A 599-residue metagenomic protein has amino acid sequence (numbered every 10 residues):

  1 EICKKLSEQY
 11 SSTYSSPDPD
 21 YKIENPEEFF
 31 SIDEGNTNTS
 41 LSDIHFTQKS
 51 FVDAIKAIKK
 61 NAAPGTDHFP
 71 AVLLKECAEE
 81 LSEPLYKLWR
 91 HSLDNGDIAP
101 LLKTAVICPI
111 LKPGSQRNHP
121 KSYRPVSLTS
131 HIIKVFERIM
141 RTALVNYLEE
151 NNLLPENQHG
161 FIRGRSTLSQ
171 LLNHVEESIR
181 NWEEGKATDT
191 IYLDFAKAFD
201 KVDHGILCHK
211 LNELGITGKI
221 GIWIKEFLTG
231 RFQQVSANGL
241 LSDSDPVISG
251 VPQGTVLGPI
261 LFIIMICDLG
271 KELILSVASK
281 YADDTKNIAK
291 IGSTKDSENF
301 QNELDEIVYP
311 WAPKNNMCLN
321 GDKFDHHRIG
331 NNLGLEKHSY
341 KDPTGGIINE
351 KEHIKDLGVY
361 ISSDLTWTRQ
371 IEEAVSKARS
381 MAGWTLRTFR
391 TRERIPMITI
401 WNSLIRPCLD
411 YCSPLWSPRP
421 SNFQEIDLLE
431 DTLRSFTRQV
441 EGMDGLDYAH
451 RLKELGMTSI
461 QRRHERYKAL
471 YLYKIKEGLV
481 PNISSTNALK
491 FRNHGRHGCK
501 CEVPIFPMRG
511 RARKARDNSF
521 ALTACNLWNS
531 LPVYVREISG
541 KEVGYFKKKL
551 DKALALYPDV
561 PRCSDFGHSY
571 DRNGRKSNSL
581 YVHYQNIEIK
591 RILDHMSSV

Functional and structural regions predicted by a protein language model:
E1-K121, S127, H131, V135 (+3 more regions): Surface-exposed loop/turn segments and immediately adjacent short secondary-structure elements within folded domains
Y10, T37-P252, A289: Conserved pre-catalytic core of RNA-dependent polymerases
G65, T104-I107, R124, Q158-I162 (+9 more regions): Catalytic palm active-site di-aspartate
L241, E303-E306, C318-E352: Short, conserved micro-motifs composed of acidic
S279, I348-W416: Basic, alpha-helical interaction scaffolds
H327-L333, E454-E502: A glycine-rich beta-turn/hairpin centered on an aromatic-Pro dipeptide
L404-P420, R466-V480: Extended, well-ordered alpha-helical segments in internal regulatory regions
